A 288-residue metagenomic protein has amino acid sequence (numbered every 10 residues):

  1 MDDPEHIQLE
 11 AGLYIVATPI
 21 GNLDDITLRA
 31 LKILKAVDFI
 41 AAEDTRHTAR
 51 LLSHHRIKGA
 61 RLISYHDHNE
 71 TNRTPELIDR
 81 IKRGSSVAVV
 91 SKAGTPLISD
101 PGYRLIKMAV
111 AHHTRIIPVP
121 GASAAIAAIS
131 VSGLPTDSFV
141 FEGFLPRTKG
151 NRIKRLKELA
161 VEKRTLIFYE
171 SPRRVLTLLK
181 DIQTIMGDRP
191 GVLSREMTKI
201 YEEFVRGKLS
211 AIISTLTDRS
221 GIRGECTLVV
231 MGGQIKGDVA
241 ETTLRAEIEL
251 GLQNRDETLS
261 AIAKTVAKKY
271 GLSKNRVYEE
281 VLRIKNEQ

Functional and structural regions predicted by a protein language model:
M1-H66: Glycine-rich, flexible N-terminal cofactor/catalytic loop recognition
E10, S86, T165, P172-E287: A contiguous loop/helix-start segment that scaffolds small-molecule binding in enzyme catalytic cores
G12-V16, S85-S91, F139, R164-F168 (+1 more regions): Generic beta-sheet signal
L34-I40, H113-I117, T165-L166: Short active-site oxyanion
A42, P118-G121, F168, L193: General beta-strand structural signal in soluble alpha/beta enzymes
Y65-T71, L145-T148: Conserved helicase motor
T74-S123: Glycine/small-residue-rich loop that forms an oxyanion/phosphate-binding "nest" at active or ligand-binding sites
R104-E162: Class I SAM-dependent methyltransferase SAM-binding "motif I" and its flanking Rossmann-like core
